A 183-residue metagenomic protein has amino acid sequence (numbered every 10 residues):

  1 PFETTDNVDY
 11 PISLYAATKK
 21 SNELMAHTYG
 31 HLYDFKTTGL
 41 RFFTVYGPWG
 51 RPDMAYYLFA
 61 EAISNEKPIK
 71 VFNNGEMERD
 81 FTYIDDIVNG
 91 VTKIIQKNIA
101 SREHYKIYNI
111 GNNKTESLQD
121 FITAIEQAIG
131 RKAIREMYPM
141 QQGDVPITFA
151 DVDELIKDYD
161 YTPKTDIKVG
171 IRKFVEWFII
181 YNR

Functional and structural regions predicted by a protein language model:
P1-G39, R51, P163: Catalytic helix-loop patch of NAD(P)-dependent Rossmann-fold dehydrogenases
I12, R41-F43, G111: Active-site beta-alpha turn of Rossmann-fold NAD(P)-dependent dehydrogenases/reductases
H27-H31, E61, Q96: Alpha-helical segments that scaffold the active site and NAD(P)H-binding pocket of short-chain dehydrogenase/reductase
R41-T44, M137-P139: Residue-level recognition of beta-strand->loop/alpha-helix junctions
V45-G47, I87: Conserved sequence/active-site signature of Rossmann-fold short-chain dehydrogenase/reductase
I63-R183: C-terminal substrate-binding subdomain of Rossmann-fold SDR/epimerase-dehydratase oxidoreductases
